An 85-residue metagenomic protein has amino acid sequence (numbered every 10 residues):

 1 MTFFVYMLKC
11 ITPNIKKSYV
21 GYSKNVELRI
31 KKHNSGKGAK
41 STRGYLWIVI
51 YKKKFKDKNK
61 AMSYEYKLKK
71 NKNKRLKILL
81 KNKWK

Functional and structural regions predicted by a protein language model:
M1-S41, Y45, V49-F55, N59-K69 (+2 more regions): GIY-YIG nuclease catalytic motif and its immediate N-terminal context
